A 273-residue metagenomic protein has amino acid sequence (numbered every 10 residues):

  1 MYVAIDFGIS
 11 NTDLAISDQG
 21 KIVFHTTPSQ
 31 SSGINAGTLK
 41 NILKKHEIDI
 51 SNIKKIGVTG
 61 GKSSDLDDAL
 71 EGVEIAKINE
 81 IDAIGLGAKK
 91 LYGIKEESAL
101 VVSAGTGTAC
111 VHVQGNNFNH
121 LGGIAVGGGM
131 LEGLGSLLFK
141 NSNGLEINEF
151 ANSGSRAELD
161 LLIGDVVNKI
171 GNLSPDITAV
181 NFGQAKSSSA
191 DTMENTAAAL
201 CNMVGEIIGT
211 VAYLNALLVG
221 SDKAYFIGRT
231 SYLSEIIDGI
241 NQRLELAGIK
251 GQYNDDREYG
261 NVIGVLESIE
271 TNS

Functional and structural regions predicted by a protein language model:
M1-V23, E97-G115: Gly/Thr-rich phosphate-binding beta-strand-loop-beta motif of the actin/hexokinase/Hsp70
D6, G57-T59, V101-G107, A125 (+1 more regions): Short beta-strand segments
S31, K44-E80, F118-H120: Short beta-strand-loop/turn "lid" adjacent to the catalytic site in phosphate-handling enzymes
K40-K54, V211-K223: Phosphate/pyrophosphate-binding loops at sites that engage ATP/ADP/AMP, CoA/4′-phosphopantetheine, polyphosphate
V58-D65, L214-R243, E258: Glycine-rich phosphate-binding loops at beta-strand->alpha-helix junctions
A76-V102, G107-N116, I263-I269: Conserved phosphate-binding catalytic cores of ATP/NTP-utilizing and phosphoryl-transfer enzymes
G85-L91, M130-F139, E245, I249-S273: Glycine-rich phosphate-binding/hydrolytic loop that grips phosphoryl groups
S136-G205, G209-V211: Active-site rim beta-loop-alpha module in soluble metabolic enzymes
